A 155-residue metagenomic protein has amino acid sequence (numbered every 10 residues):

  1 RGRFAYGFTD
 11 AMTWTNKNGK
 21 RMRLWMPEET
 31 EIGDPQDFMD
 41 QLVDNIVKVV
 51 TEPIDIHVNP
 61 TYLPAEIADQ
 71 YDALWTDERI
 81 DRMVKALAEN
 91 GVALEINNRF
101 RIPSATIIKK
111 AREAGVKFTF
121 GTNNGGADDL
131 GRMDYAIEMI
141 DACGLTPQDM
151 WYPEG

Functional and structural regions predicted by a protein language model:
R1-E89, D141: Extended substrate/RNA-proximal surfaces in nucleic-acid metabolism proteins
Y71-G155: Charged catalytic cores and adjacent phosphate/nucleic-acid-binding surfaces used for phosphate/nucleic-acid chemistry
